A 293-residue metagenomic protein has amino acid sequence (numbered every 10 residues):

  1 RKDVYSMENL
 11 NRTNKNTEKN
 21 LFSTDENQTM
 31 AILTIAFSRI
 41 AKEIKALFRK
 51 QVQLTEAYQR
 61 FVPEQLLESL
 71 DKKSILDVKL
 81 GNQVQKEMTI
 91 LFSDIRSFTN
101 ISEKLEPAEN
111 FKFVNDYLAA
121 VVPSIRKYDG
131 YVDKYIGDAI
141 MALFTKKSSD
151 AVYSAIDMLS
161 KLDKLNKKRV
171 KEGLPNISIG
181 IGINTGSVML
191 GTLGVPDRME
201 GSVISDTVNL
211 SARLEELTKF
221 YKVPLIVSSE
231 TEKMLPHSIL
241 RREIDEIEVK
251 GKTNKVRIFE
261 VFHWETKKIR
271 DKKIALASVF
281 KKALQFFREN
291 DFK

Functional and structural regions predicted by a protein language model:
Y5-N16, Q28-Q85: Regulatory cytosolic signal-relay segments
E43, L47, F61-E64, M158-K161 (+5 more regions): Conserved, well-folded catalytic cores of nucleic-acid-processing and energy-transducing macromolecular machines
D77-S154, G201: Catalytic NTP-binding/metal-coordinating core of nucleotidyl cyclase/transferase enzymes
V114-G130, T145-I181, T185, D206-K219 (+1 more regions): Alpha-helical scaffold within the catalytic cores of cyclic-nucleotide enzymes
L143-S149, I181-G201, T218-Y221, F262-E265: Catalytic strand-loop-helix junctions within cyclic-nucleotide turnover domains
K219-K282: Cytosolic regulatory/linker segments at or just downstream of nucleotide-handling modules in signal-transduction
